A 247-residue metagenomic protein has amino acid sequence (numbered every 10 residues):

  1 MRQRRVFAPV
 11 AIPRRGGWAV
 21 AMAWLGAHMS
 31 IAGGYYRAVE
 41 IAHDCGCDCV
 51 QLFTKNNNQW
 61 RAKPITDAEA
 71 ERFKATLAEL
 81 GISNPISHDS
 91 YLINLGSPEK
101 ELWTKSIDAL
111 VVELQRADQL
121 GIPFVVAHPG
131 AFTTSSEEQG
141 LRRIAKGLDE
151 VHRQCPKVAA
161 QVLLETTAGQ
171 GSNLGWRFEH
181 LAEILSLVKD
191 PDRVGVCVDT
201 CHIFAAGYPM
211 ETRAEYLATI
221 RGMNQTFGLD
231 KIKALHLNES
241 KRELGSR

Functional and structural regions predicted by a protein language model:
I12-D89, I93-L114: N-terminal pre-domain/capping segments
L25-M29, V50-L52, P85-D89, V125-A127 (+3 more regions): Hydrophobic faces of well-ordered beta-strands that scaffold small-molecule active sites in alpha/beta enzyme cores
H28-A32, K55-N57, D89-L92, G130-F132 (+3 more regions): Active-site beta-loop-alpha junctions enriched in small/polar residues
E79, L95-G195: Active-site acidic/histidine proton-transfer and metal-coordination neighborhood in alpha/beta enzyme cores
K100, L174-A182, F204-R247: Gly/Pro-rich active-site loop or hairpin
